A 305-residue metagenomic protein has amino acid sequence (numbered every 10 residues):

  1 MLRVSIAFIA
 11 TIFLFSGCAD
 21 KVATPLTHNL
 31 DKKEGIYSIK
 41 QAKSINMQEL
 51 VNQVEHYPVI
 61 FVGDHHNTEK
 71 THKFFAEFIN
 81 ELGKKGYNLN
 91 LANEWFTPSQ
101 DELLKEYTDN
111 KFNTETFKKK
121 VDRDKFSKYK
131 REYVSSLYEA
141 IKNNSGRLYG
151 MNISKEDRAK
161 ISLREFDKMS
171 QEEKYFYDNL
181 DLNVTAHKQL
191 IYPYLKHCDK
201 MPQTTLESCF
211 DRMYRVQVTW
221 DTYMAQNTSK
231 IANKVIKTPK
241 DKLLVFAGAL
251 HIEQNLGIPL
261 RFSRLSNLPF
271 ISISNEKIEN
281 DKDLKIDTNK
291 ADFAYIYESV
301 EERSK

Functional and structural regions predicted by a protein language model:
V4, C18-Y57: N- or domain-start disorder-to-order transition segments that initiate the globular core
A7-F15: Bacterial N-terminal signal peptides
A23-P25, Y138, Y223-L244, A249-K305: C-terminal regions of proteins
A42-K43, M47-K84: Zymogen propeptides
Y57-H65, N90-L91, I141, K242-A247: Beta-strand elements within well-structured catalytic alpha/beta cores of enzymes that handle phosphate/sulfate esters
H65-T68, F96-Q100, S154-R158, A249-I252 (+1 more regions): Solvent-exposed loop/turn segments at secondary-structure junctions within structured extracellular/periplasmic domains
L89-N90, D101-I231: A substrate-binding/cap region within the structured catalytic cores of diverse enzymes
N90-F96, S272-N275: Short internal beta-strands
